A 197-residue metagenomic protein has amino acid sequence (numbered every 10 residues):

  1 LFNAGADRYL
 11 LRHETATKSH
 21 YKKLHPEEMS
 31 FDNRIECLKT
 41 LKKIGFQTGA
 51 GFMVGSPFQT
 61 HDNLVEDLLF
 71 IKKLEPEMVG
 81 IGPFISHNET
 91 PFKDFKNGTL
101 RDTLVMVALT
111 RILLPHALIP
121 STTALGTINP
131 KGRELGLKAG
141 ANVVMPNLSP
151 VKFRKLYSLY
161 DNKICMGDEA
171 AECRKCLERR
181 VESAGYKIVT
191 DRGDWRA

Functional and structural regions predicted by a protein language model:
L1-G45, F52-E75, T90-R101: Conserved non-cysteine loop/helix-boundary elements of the Radical SAM core domain that shape
H13-T15, A50-V54, I81-P83, S121-T123: A cross-domain feature marking catalytic cores of carbohydrate-active enzymes and several ubiquitous metabolic/repair
K72-A197: Auxiliary Fe-S-binding modules of radical SAM enzymes
